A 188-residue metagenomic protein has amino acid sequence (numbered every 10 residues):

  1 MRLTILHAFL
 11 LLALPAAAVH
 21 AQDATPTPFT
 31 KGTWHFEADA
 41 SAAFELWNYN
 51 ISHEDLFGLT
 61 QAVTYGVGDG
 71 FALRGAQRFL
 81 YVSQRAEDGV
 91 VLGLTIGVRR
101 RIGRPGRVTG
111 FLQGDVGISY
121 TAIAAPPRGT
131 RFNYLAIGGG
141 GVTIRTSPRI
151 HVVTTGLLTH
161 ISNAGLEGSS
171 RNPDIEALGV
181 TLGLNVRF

Functional and structural regions predicted by a protein language model:
M1-T30: Cleavable N-terminal export/targeting peptides
H20-Y65, F79, G179-F188: Short glycine/proline- and aromatic-enriched beta-strand/turn motifs that initiate or cap beta-hairpins
A21, W47-Y49, Q84-D88, T121-A125 (+1 more regions): Outer-membrane beta-barrel proteins
P28-T30, N50-D55, R85-V91, P127-N133 (+1 more regions): Replace "Gram-negative outer membrane beta-barrel proteins" with "bacterial and organellar outer membrane beta-barrel
F36-F44, G75-F79, L112-Y120, T154-H160: Transmembrane beta-barrel strands of outer-membrane/channel proteins
F57-A125, N133, T146, G183-R187: Gram-negative (and chloroplast) outer-membrane scaffold detector with strong preference for beta-barrel transmembrane
A136-I137: Acidic, glycine-rich flexible loop segments
I144-F188: Predominantly the C-terminal beta-signal and adjacent terminal strand-loop region of outer-membrane beta-barrel
